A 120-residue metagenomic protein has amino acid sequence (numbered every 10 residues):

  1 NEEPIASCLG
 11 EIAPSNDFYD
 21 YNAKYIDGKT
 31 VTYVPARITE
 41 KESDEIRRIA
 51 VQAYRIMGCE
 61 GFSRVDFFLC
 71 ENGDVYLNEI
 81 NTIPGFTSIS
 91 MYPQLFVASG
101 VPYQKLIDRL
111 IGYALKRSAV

Functional and structural regions predicted by a protein language model:
N1-N22, V65, V75-N81, S90: Beta-strand scaffold of nucleotide-dependent catalytic cores
S15, E40-R47, F86, V97-Q104: Electropositive phosphate-/nucleotide-binding environments in soluble metabolic enzymes
Y19-Y21, V34, F86: Short clusters of hydrophobic/aromatic residues that line enzyme substrate/ligand-binding pockets
Y25-C70: A long amphipathic alpha-helix within ATP-dependent nucleotide-binding catalytic cores
R55-F86, F96: Conserved metal-phosphate-binding beta-hairpin within the catalytic cores of diverse ATP-dependent phosphoryl-transfer
N81-Y103, L115-K116: Flexible, glycine-rich terminal cap/loop adjacent to redox cofactors in electron-transfer oxidoreductases
L106-V120: Cysteine/selenocysteine-centered motifs that mediate thiol-based redox chemistry or coordinate metal-sulfur cofactors
